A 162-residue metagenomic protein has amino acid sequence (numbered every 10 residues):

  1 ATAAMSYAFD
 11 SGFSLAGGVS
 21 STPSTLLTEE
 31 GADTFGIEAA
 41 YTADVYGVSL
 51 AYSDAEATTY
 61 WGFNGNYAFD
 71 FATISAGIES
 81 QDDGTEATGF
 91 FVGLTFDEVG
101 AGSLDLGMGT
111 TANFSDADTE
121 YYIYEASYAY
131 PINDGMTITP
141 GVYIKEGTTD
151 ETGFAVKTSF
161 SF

Functional and structural regions predicted by a protein language model:
A1-F162: Outer-membrane beta-barrel proteins
